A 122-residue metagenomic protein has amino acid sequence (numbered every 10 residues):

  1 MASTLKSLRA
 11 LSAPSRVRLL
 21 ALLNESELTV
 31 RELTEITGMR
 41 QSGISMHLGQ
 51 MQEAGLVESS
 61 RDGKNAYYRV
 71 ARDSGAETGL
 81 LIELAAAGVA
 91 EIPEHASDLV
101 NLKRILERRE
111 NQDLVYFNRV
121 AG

Functional and structural regions predicted by a protein language model:
M1-S3, A76-A121: Amphipathic alpha-helical dimerization/coiled-coil segments that flank or bridge DNA-binding/regulatory modules
A2-G43, A66-D73: N-terminal helix-turn-helix DNA-binding core of bacterial DNA-binding proteins
A10-A13, Q50, S59-R61: Conserved strand-loop elements at the edges of beta-sheets that form or border functional pockets
N24, Q50-E53, V89-A90: A structural preference for long, well-packed, hydrophobic secondary-structure segments
E35, M46, Q52-E53: Alpha-helical residues within the helix-turn-helix
T37, L48, A121: Short amphipathic alpha-helical/adjacent loop interface patches that line ligand and macromolecule-binding sites
M51, Y68, F117: Conserved active-site tyrosine of GNAT-family acetyltransferases
E53-G63, R69-R72: Beta-hairpin "wing" of winged helix-turn-helix
